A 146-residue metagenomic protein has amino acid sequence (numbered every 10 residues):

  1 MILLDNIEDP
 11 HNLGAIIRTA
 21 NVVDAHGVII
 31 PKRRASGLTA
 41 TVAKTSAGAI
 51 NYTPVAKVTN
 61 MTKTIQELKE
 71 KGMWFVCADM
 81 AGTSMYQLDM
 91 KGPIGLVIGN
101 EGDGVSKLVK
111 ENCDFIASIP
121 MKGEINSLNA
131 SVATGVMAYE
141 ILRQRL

Functional and structural regions predicted by a protein language model:
M1-L146: Post-transcriptional modification and biogenesis factors for structured RNAs of the translation apparatus
